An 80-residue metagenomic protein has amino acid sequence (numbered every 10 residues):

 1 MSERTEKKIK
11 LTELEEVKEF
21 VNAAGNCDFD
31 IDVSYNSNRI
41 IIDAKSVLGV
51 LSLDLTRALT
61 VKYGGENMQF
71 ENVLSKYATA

Functional and structural regions predicted by a protein language model:
S2-R4, S34-N36, L53-R57: Short glycine-enriched loop/turn motifs at secondary-structure junctions
E3-R4, I9-T12, N22-C27: N-terminal intrinsically disordered, cationic/polar leader segments that include organellar targeting peptides
K7, F29-I31, L59: Conserved beta-strand core positions
E19-S52: A short, structured beta-strand/loop element
L53-A80: C-terminal structural segments of small proteins and small subunits
